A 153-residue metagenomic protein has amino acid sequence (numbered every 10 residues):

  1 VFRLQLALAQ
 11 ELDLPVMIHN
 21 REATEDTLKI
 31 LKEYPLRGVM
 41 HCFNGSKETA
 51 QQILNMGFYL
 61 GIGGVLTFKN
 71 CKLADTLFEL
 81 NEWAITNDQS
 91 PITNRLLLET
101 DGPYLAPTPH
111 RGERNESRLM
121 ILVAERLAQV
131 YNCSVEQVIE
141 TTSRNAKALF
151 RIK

Functional and structural regions predicted by a protein language model:
F2, E113-E116, M120: Short, conserved glycine- and acidic-residue-centered signature motifs in active-site or ligand-binding loops
F2-A84, D88-P91: Catalytic pocket-lining loop regions of alpha/beta-barrel enzymes, especially the amidohydrolase/enolase/GH5 lineages
L8, L119-K153: Mid-to-C-terminal alpha-helical segments outside catalytic/metal-binding sites
T27, T67, T100, T142-S143: Ser/Thr-centric signal marking residues that sit in or immediately flank functional binding/regulatory motifs
C42, L66, P109-E116, Y131 (+1 more regions): Alpha-helix initiation/capping motif
T76-W83, N94-R95, L105, M120-L127: Ligand-binding grooves and catalytic loops that recognize ribose/phosphate and carbohydrate rings, and esterified lipid
N94-E116: Short acidic/histidine-rich active-site segments
